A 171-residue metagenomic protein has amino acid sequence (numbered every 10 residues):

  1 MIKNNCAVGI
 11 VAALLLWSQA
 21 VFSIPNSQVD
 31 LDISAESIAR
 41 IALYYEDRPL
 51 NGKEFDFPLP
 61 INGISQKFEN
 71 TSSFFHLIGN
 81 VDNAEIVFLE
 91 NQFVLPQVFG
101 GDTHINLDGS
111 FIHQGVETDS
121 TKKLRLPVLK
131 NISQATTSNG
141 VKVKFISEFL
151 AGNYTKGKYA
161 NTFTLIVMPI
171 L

Functional and structural regions predicted by a protein language model:
M1-V8: Bacterial N-terminal signal peptides that target proteins for export
I10-L16: Hydrophobic helical h-region of N-terminal Sec-dependent signal peptides in bacterial secretory/periplasmic proteins
S18-A20: N-terminal signal peptide c-region/cleavage motif recognized by signal peptidases
F22-D102, S133, T137-L171: N-terminal small/polar-rich segments of proteins
I105-H113: Short, surface-exposed beta-strand/strand-loop-strand elements in extracellular ectodomains
I112-T136: Extended, solvent-exposed segments with strong compositional bias
